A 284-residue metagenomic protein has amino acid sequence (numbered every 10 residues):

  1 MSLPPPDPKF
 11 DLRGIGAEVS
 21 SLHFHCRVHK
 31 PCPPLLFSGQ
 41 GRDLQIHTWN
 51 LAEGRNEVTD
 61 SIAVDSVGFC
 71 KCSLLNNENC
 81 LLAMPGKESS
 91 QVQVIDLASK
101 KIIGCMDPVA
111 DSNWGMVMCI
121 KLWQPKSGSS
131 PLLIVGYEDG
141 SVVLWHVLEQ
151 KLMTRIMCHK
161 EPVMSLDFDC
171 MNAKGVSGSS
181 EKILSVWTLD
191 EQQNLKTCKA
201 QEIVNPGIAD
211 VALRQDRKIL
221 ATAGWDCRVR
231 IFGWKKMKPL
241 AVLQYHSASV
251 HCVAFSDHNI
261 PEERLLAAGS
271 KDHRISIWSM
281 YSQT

Functional and structural regions predicted by a protein language model:
M1, L22, Q40, I46-L51 (+6 more regions): WD40-repeat beta-propellers
M1-H23, R27-H29, Q93, P131 (+1 more regions): Intrinsically disordered, low-complexity acidic/Ser/Thr/Pro-rich linker and tail segments in large eukaryotic scaffolds
D7-K9, E57-D60, I103-G104, M153-T154 (+2 more regions): A structural motif specific to WD40 beta-propellers
L12-V19, I62-F69, P108-V117, I156-V163 (+2 more regions): WD40/WD-repeat beta-propeller blade N-cap
L22-P34, S73-N79, I120-S130, E149 (+5 more regions): Loop/turn segments within WD40 beta-propeller blades
C32, Q40-D43, P85-S89, G136-D139 (+4 more regions): Conserved strand-to-loop turn within each blade of WD40 beta-propeller repeats
E53-L81, G86-Q91, A98, I103-A110: Asp-box/WD-like beta-propeller blade repeats and closely related beta-sheet repeat scaffolds
A254-T284: Blade-level signature of beta-propeller repeat domains, shared across WD40, Kelch, NHL, RCC1 and BNR/Asp-box propellers
